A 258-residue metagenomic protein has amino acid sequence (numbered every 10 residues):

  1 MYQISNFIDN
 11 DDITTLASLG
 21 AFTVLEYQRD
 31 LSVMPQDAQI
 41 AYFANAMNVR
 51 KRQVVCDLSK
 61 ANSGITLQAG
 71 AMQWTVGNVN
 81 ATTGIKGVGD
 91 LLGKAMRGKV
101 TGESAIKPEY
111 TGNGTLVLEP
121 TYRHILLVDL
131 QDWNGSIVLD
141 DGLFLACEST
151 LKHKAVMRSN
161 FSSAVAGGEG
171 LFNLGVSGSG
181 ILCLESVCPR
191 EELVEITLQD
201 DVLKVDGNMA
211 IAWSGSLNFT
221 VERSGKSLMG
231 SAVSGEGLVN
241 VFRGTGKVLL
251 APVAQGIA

Functional and structural regions predicted by a protein language model:
M1-A258: Phosphate/adenylate-binding glycine loop and adjacent helical scaffold
